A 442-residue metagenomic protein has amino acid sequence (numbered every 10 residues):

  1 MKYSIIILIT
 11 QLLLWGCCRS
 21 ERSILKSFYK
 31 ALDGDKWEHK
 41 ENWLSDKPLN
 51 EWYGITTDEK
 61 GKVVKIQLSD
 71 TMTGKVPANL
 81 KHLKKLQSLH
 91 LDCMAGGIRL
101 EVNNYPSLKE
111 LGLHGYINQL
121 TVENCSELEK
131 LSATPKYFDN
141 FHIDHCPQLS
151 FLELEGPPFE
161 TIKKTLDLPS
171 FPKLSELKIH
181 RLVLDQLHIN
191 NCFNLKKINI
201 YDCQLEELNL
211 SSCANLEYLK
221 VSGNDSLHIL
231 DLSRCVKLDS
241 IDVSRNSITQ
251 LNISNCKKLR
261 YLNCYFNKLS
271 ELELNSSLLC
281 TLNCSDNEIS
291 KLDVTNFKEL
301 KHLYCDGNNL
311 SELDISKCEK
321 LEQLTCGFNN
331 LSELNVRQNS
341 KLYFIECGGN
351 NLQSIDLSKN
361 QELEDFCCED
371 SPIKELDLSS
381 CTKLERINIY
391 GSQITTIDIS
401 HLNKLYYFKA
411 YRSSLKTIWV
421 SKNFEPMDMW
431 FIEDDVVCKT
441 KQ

Functional and structural regions predicted by a protein language model:
M1-S20: Bacterial Sec-dependent N-terminal signal peptides
E21-D33: Short, non-transmembrane alpha-helical segments in secretory-pathway proteins
K30-A78: LRR flanking "cap" motifs
E59-V63, H82-Q87, N104-K109, N124-E129 (+20 more regions): Leucine-rich repeat
V64-L68, L89-L91, L111-L113, L120 (+20 more regions): Conserved hydrophobic beta-strand positions in leucine-rich repeat
V76-K81, I98-N103, Q119-E123, D139-I143 (+13 more regions): The feature encodes a structural signal of leucine-rich repeats
Y390, T395-Q442: Leucine-rich solenoid repeat scaffolds
